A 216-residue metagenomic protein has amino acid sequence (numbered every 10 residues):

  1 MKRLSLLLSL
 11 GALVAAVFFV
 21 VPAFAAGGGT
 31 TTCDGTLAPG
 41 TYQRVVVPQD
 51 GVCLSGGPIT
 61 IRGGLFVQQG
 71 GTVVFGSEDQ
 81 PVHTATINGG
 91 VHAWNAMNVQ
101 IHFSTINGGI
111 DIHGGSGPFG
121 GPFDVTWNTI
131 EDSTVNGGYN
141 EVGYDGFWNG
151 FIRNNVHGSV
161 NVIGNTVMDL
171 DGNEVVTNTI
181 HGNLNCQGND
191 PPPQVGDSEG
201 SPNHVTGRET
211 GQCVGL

Functional and structural regions predicted by a protein language model:
L4-L7, A15-D34: C-terminal region of N-terminal signal peptides and the immediate post-cleavage residues of exported proteins
G29-G40, Q49-I59, G71-T86, M97-T105 (+5 more regions): Extracellular beta-strand-rich, repetitive "passenger/adhesive" scaffolds that bind or process carbohydrates
V45, V52, L65-V67, G90-W94 (+5 more regions): Glycine-rich beta-solenoid repeat tracts in large extracellular/virion proteins
Q212: Residues that form generic nucleotide/phosphate-binding pockets
